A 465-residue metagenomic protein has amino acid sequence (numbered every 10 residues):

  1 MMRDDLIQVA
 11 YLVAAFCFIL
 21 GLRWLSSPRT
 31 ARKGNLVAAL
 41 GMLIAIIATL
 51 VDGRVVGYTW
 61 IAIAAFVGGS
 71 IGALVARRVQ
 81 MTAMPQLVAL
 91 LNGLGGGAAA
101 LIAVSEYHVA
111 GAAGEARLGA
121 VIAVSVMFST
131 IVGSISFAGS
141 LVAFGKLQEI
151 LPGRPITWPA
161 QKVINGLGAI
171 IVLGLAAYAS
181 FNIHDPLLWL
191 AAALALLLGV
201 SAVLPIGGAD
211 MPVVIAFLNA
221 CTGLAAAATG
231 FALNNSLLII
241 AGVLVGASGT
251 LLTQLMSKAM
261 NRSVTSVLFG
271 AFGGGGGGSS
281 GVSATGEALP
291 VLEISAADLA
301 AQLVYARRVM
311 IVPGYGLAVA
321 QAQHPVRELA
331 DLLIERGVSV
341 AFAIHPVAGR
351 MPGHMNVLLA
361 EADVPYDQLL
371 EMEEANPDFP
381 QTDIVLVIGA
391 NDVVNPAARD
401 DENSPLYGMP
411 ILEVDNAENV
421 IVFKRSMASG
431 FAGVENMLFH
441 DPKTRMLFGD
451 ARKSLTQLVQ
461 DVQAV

Functional and structural regions predicted by a protein language model:
M2-A15, D52-S70, I122-F137, I183-L194: Structural signature of hydrophobic alpha-helical transmembrane segments
C17-T30, G69-V88, S140-P155, L198-M211 (+1 more regions): C-terminal ends of transmembrane helices
R32-G41, I61-A64, A83-G95, P155-N165 (+1 more regions): Cytoplasmic-side transmembrane-helix entry/capping segments in multi-pass membrane proteins
T49-A62, L74-P85, A100-R117: Transmembrane alpha-helix boundary signature
S105-R117, A179-P186, V213, A220-A241: Transmembrane helix-loop junctions at the membrane interface of multipass transporters and ion channels
G207, C221-T265: Mobile "lid/hinge" segments at catalytic clefts and subdomain interfaces of large enzymes
L244-A306: Membrane-interfacial segments at transmembrane helix termini in multi-pass membrane proteins
E287-V465: Structured cytosolic domains appended to multi-pass membrane proteins
